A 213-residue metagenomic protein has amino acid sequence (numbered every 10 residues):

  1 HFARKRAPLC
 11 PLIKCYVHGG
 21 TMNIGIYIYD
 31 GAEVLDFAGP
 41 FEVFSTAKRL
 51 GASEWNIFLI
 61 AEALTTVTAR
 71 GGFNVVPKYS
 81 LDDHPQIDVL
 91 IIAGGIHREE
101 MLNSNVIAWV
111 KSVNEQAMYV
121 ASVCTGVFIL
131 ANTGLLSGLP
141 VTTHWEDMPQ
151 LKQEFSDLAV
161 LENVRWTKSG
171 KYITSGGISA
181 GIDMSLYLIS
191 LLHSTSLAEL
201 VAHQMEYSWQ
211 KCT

Functional and structural regions predicted by a protein language model:
R4, P11-V120, V127-N132, G138 (+4 more regions): Extended, subdomain-level signal for the structured scaffold at the beginning of enzyme domains
M22, G170-K171: Short amphipathic alpha-helical segments
V141: Anionic-ligand binding patches
L158-A159, Y172: Short, conserved active-site loop motifs that form the nucleotide-linked donor/cofactor pocket
K171-G177: A short glycine-threonine-serine/GTX helix/turn-capping micro-motif
